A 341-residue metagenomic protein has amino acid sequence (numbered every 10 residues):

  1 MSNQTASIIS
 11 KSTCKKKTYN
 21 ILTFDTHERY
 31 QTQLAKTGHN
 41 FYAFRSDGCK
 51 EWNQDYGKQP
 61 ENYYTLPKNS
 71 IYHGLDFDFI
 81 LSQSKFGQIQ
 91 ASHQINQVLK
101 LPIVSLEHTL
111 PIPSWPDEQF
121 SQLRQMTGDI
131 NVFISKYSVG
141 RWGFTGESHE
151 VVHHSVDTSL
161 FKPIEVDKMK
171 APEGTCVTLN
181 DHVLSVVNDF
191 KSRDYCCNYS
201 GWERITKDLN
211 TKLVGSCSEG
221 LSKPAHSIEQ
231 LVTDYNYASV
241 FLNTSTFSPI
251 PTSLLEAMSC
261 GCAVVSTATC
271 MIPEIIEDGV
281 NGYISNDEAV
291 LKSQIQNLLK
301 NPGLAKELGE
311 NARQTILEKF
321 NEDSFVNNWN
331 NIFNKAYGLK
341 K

Functional and structural regions predicted by a protein language model:
N3-T13, E322-K341: C-terminal alpha-helical cap of glycosyltransferases
T127-D167, N180-N188: Donor nucleotide-sugar binding/catalytic pocket of nucleotide-sugar-dependent glycosyltransferases
T158-S222: Conserved catalytic-core segment of nucleotide-activated headgroup transferases in glycan assembly
V232, P251-S259, P273-E274, V280: Short alpha-helical segment that forms part of, or immediately flanks, the ligand-binding pocket in carbohydrate-active
T246: Aromatic "clamp/platform" in nucleotide-sugar-dependent glycosyltransferases that forms part of the donor/acceptor
A263-S266: Short hydrophobic beta-strand element within catalytic cores of glycosyltransferases and related nucleotide-activated
D278-A289, N297-G303: Conserved acidic donor-binding segment of nucleotide-sugar-dependent glycosyltransferases
N297, L304-K319, F325-N331: A short, well-ordered alpha-helix in the C-terminal region of glycosyltransferases
